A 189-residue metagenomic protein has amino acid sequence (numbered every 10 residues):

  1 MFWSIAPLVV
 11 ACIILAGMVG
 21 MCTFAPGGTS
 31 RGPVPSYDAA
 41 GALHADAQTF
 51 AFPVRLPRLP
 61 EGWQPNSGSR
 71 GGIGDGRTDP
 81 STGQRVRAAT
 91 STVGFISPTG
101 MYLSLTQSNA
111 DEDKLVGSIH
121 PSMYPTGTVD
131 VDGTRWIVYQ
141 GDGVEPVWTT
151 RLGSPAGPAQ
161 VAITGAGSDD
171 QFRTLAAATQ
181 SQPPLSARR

Functional and structural regions predicted by a protein language model:
F2-G20: Hydrophobic membrane-insertion alpha-helices, especially the h-region of bacterial N-terminal signal peptides
A16, S122-R189: A short, solvent-exposed beta-edge/loop patch
M18, N66-G68, P183: Generic short alpha-helical hydrophobic face used as a protein-protein interaction/packing hotspot
V19-G27: Perimembrane helix-loop junctions in membrane proteins
M21, F50, P183-S186: Short secondary-structure junctions and interdomain/linker hinges
P26-D38: Juxtamembrane extracytosolic/periplasmic "stalk" immediately C-terminal to the first targeting helix
S36-V144: Short, solvent-exposed recognition patches
